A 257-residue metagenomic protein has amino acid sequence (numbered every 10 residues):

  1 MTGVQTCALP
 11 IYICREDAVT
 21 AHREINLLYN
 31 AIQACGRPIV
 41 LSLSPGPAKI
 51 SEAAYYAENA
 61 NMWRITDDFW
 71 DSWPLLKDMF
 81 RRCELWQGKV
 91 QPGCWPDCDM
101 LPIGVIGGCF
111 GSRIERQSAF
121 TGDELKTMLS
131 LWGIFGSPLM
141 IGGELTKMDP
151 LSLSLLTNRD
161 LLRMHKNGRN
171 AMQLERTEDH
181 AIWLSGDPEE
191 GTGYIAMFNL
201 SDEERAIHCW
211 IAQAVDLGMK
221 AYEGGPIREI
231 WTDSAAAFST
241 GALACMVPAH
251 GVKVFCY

Functional and structural regions predicted by a protein language model:
T2-L9: Short, small-residue-biased leader/transition segments that mark boundaries at the very start of proteins
L9, F238-Y257: C-terminal beta-strand-rich structural cap/linker in extracellular carbohydrate-active enzymes
P10-P47: Extracytoplasmic, non-cytosolic globular domains
A34-E144: Glycan-recognition surfaces
K126, W132-F135, M140-G142, R176-L217: Carbohydrate-binding surface patches
T127-E175: Catalytic cores of secreted or luminal carbohydrate-active enzymes
E204-I207, Y222, A236: Short acidic/proline- and small/hydrophobic-mixed sequence motifs that coincide with surface turns and coil-to-beta
Q213-T232: Solvent-exposed beta-hairpin/edge-strand motifs
